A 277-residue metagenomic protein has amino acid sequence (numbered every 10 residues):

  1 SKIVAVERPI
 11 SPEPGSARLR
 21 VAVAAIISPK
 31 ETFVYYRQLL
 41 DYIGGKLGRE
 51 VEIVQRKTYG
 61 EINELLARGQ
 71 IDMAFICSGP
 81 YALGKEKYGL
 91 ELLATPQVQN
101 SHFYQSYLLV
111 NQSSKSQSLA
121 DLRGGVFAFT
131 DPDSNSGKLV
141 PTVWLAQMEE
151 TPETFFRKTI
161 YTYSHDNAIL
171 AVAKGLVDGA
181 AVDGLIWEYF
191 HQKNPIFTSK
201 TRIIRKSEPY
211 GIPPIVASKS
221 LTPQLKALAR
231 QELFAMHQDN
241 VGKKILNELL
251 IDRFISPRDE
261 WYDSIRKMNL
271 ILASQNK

Functional and structural regions predicted by a protein language model:
S1-Q70, K243-K277: N-terminal hydrophobic or amphipathic helices and topogenic motifs
R20, A24, V98-Y107, T162 (+3 more regions): Periplasmic-binding protein-like
I26, I76-P80, V98, N111-S114 (+4 more regions): Solvent-exposed coil/turn segments that connect beta secondary-structure elements in extracytoplasmic/periplasmic
Y35, L39, T58, I62 (+10 more regions): Stable alpha-helical elements in mature extracytoplasmic
G60-A74, K87-Y88, A120-D121, H165-L185: Short helices/loops that flank or line small-molecule/ion binding pockets
G89-N100: A structural signal for short loop-to-beta-strand junctions that line the ligand-binding cleft of periplasmic/secreted
V110-D131: Flexible hinge/capping segments at coil-to-helix
G125-Q224: Pocket-lining segment of extracytoplasmic ligand-binding domains
